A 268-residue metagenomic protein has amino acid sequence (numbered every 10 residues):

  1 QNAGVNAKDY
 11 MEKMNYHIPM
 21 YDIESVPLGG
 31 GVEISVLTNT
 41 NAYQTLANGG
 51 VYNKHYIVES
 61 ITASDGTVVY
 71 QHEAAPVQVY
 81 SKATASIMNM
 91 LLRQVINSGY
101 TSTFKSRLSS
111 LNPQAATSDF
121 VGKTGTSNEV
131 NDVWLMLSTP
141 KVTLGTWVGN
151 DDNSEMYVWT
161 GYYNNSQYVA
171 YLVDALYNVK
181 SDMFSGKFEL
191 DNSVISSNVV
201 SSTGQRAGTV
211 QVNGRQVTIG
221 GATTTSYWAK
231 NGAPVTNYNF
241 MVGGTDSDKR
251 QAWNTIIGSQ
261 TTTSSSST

Functional and structural regions predicted by a protein language model:
Q1-N48, L91-Q94: Active-site-adjacent helix/loop patches that line small-molecule binding or acyl-intermediate pockets
V32-N41, T45-V242, S247-Q251, T255: A penicillin-recognizing enzyme superfamily signal
I257-Q260: Interface/linker segment at the passenger-translocator junction of Type V secretion outer-membrane proteins
T262-T268: Ser/Thr/Gly/Pro-rich low-complexity, disordered linker/stalk segments of secreted and cell-surface proteins
